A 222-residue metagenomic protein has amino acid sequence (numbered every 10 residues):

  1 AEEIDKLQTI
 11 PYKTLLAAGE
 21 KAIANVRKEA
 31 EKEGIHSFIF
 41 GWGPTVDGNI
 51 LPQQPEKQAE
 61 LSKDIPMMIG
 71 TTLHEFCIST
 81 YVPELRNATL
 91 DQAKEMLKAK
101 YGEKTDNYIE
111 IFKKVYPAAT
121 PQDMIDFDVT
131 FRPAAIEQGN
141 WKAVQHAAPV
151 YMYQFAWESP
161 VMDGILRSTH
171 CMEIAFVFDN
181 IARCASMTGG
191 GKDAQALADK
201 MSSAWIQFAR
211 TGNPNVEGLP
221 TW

Functional and structural regions predicted by a protein language model:
A1-Q92, P121-Q145: Substrate-access "cap/lid" subdomains that shape and gate the entrance to catalytic or ligand-binding pockets
I4, G19-A22, Y108-K114, Y153-Q154: Short coil/turn segments at secondary-structure boundaries
Q8-Y12, K113, E158: Short amphipathic alpha-helical surface patches that mediate protein-protein
L16, K28, P133-W222: Mobile gating loops/cap/lid regions near enzyme active sites that modulate substrate access
T89-P117: Active-site-proximal cap/lid insertion segments
Y108-P121, N180-T188: Short glycine/proline-rich turn/loop motifs
K114-V129, A196-K200: Contiguous C-terminal substrate-recognition/catalytic subdomains in enzyme active sites
